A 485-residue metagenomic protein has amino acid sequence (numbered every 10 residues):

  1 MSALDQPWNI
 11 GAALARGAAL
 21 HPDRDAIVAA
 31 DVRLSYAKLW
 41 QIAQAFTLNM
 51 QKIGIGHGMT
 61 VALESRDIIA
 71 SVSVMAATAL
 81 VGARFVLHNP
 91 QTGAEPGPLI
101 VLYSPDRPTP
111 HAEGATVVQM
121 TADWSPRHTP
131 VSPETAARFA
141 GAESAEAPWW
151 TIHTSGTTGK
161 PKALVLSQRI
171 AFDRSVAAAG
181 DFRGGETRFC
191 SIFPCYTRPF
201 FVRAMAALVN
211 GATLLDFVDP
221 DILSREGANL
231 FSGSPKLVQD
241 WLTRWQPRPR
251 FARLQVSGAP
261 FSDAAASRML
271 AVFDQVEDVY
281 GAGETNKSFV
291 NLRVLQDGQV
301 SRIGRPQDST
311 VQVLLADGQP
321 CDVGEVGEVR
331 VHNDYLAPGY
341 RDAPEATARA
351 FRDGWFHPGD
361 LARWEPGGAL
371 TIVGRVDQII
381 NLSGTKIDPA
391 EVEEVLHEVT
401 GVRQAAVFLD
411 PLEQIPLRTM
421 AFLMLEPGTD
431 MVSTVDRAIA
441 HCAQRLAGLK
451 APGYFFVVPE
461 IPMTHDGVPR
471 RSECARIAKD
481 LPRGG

Functional and structural regions predicted by a protein language model:
S2-Q6, A13-A15, D23-G54, A62 (+2 more regions): Conserved AMP-binding/adenylate-forming core of the ANL superfamily
D5-P7, P22, P130-H153, K160 (+1 more regions): Conserved pre-ATP/AMP-binding loop-to-beta segment of ANL
S35-A37, W149-V176: Conserved AMP-binding A3 loop
L48, N333, P338-G339, L361-K450: AMP-binding/adenylate-forming catalytic core of the ANL superfamily
F172-R188, P194-L230, P235-K236: Conserved AMP-binding/adenylation subdomain of ANL enzymes
N229-F231, W241-Q299, Q312: Gly/Ser/Thr-rich phosphate-binding loop
R305-D308, Q319-A350, T385-I387: Conserved ATP/PPi-binding loop(s) of AMP-dependent carboxylate-activating enzymes
Q444-V468: AMP-binding/adenylate-forming catalytic domain of the ANL superfamily
